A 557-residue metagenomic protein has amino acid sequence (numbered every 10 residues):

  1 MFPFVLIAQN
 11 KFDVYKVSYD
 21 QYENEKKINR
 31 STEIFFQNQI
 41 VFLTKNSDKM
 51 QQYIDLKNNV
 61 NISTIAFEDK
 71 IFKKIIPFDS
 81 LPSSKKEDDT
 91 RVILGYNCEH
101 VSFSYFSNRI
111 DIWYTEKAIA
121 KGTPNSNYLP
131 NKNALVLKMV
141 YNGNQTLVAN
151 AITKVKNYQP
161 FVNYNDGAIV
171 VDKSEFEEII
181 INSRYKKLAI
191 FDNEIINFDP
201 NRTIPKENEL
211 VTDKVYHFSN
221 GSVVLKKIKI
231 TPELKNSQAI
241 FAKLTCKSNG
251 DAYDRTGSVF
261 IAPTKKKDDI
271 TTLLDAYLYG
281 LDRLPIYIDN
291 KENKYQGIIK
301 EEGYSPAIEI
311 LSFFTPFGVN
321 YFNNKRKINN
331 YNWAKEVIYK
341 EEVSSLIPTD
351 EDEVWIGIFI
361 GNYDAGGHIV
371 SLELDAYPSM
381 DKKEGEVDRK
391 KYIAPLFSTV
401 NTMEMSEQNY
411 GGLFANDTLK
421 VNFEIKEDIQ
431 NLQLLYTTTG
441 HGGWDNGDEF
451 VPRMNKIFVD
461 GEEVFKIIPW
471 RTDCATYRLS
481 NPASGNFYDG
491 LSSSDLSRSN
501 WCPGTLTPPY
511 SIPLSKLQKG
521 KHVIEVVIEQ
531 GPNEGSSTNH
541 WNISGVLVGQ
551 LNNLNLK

Functional and structural regions predicted by a protein language model:
M1-A8: Hydrophobic h-region of N-terminal signal peptides that target proteins for export in Gram-negative bacteria
N10-Y185: Extended soluble regions of mature proteins
N165-K557: Extracellular/secretory-pathway and virion-surface proteins
